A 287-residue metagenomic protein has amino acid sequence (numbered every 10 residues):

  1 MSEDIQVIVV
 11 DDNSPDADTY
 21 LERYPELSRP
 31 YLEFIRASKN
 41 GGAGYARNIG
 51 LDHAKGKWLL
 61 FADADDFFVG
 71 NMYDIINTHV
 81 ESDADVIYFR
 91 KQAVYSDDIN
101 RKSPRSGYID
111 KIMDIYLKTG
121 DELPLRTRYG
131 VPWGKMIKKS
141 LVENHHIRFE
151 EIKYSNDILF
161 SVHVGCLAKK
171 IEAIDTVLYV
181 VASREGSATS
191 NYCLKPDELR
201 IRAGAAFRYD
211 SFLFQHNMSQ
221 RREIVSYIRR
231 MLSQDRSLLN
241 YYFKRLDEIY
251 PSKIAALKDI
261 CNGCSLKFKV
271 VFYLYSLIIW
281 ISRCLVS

Functional and structural regions predicted by a protein language model:
M1-R36: Acidic donor-binding segment of Leloir-type glycosyltransferases
D4, P15, Y31-L32, L239-S287: Membrane-interface aromatic/basic loop that binds lipid-linked glycans or pyrophosphate carriers, typified by
D11-S14, G41, A64: Conserved short acidic donor-positioning loop in nucleotide-sugar-dependent glycosyltransferases
A37, A62-A64, I174: Catalytic metal- and UDP-sugar-binding loop of GT-A-like glycosyltransferases, i.e., residues flanking the conserved
A37-A54: Glycine-rich, basic loop-to-helix element that forms the pyrophosphate-binding segment of sugar-nucleotide handling
A43-N48, A64-E172, A182-D197: Donor-binding/catalytic cores of nucleotide-activated saccharide and glycerol-phosphate transferases/polymerases
L59: Short aromatic/hydrophobic "clamp" motif used to bind/position activated sugar donors
V177-E185, N191-R221, L238-A255: Catalytic core of nucleotide-sugar-dependent glycosyltransferases
